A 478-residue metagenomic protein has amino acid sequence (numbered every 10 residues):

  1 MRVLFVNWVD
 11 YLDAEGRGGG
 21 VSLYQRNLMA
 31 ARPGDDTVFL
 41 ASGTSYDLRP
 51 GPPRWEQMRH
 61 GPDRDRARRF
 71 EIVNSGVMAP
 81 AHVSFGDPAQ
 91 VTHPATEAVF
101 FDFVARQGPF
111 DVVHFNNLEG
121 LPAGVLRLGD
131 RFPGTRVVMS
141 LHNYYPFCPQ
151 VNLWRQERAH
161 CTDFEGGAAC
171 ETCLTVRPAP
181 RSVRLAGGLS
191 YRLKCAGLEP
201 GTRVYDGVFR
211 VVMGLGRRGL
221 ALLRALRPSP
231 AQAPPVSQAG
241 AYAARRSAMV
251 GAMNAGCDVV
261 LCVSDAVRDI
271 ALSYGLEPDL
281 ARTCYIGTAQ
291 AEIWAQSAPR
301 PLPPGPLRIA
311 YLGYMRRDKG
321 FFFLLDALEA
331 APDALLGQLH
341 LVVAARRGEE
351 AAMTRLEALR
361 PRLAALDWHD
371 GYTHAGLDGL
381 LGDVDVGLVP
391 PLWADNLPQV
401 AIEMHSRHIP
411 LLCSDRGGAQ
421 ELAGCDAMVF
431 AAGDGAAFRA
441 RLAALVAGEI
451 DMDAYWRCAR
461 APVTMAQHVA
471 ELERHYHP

Functional and structural regions predicted by a protein language model:
M1-H60, P133-R136, E329, R416: N-terminal subdomain of nucleotide-sugar transferases
L23, R316-A330: A conserved mid-protein helix/loop that constitutes part of the nucleotide-sugar donor-binding site
F39-Q107, G167, C173-R224: A conserved catalytic-core segment of Leloir-type glycosyltransferases
L339-M353: Glycosyltransferase donor-sugar binding loop
M353-A375, G379: Nucleotide-activated donor-binding/catalytic signature segment of Leloir-type glycosyltransferases, i.e., the conserved
V386-V389, P410-C413: Short hydrophobic beta-strand element within catalytic cores of glycosyltransferases and related nucleotide-activated
C425-A436, A444-E449: Conserved acidic donor-binding segment of nucleotide-sugar-dependent glycosyltransferases
I450-H477: A charged, aromatic-enriched C-terminal amphipathic alpha-helix characteristic of glycosyltransferases across folds
